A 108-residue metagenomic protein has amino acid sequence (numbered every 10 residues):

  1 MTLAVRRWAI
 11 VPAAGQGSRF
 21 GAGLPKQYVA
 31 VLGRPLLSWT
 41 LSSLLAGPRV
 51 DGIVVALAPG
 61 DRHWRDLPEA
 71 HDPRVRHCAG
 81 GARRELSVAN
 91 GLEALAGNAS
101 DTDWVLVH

Functional and structural regions predicted by a protein language model:
T2, S38-T102: Conserved N-terminal catalytic core of the sugar/cofactor nucleotidyltransferase
R6-P59: N-terminal glycine-rich phosphate-binding loop and ensuing alpha1 helix
W104-H108: Short aromatic-hydrophobic micro-motifs that form the base-stacking/packing surface for donor nucleotide recognition
